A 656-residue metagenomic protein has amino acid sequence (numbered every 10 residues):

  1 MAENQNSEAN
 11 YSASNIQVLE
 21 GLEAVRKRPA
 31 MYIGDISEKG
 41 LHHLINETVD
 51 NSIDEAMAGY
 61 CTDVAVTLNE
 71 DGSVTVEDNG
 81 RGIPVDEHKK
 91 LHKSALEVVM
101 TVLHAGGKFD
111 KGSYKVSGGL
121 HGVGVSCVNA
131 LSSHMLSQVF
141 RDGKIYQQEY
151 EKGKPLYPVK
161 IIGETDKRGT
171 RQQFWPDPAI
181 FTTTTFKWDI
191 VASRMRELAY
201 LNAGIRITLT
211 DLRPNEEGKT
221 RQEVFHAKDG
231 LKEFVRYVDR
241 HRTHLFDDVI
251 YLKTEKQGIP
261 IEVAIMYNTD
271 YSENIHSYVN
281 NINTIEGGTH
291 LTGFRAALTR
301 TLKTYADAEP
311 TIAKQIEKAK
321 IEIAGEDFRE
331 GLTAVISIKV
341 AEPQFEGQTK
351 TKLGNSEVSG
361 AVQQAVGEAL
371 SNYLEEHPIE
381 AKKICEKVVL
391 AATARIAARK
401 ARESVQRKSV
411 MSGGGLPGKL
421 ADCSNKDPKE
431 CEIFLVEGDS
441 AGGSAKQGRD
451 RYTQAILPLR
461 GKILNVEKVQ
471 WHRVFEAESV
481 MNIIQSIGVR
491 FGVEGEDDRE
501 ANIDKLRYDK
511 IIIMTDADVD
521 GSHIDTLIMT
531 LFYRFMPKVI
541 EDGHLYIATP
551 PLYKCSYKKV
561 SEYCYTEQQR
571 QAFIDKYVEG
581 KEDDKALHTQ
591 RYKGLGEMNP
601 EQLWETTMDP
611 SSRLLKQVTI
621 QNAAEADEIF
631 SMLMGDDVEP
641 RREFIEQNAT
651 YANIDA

Functional and structural regions predicted by a protein language model:
M1-N15, L22, L44-N46, D54-A56 (+14 more regions): GHKL-family ATPase ATP-binding module
K27-I45: Conserved short strand/loop->alpha-helix "switch" segment adjacent to the catalytic nucleotide/phosphoryl-transfer site
G82-E87: A short glycine-centered beta->alpha linker in the GHKL/HATPase_c
H88-K89, L96: Short adenine-binding "F-helix/F-box" segment of the Bergerat
K89, E346-S359, Y563-Q569, F573-Y577: Helical (often loop-to-helix) elements that flank the catalytic cores of nucleotide-handling enzymes
T393-S412, D427-E432, G443, Q447-R449 (+2 more regions): C-terminal interaction appendages of subunits in large macromolecular complexes
